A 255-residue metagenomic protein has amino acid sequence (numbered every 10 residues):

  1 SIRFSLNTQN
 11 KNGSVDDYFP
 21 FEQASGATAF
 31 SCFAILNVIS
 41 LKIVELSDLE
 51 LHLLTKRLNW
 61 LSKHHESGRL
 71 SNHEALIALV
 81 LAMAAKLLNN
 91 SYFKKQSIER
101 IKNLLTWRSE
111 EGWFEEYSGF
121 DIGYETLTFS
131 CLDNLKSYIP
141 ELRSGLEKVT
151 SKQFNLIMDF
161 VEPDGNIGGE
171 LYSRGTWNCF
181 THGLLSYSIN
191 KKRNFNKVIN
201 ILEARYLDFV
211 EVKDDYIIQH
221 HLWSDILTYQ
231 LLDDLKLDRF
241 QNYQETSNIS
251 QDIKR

Functional and structural regions predicted by a protein language model:
S1-K148, Y172-H182: Aromatic-lined, polymer-binding surfaces characteristic of secreted/periplasmic polysaccharide-degrading enzymes
Y138-E141, K148-L156, F160-P163, I167-R255: Terminal, non-catalytic domain-edge segments
